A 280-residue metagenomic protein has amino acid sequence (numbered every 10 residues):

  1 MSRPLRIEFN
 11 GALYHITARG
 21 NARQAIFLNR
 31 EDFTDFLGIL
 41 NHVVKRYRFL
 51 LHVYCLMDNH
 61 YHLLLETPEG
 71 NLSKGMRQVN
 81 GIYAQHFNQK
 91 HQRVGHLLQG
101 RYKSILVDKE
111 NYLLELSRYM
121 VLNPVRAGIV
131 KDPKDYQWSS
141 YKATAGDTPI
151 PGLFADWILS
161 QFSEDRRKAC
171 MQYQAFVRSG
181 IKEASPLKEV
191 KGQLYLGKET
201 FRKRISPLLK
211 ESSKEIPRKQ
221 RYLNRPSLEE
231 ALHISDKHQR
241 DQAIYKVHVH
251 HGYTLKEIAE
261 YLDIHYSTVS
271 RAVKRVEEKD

Functional and structural regions predicted by a protein language model:
M1-M57, E66-D280: Short Pro-Cys-Gly-centered "Cys-loop" motif that presents a nucleophilic cysteine in a tight turn
H62-L63: Amphipathic alpha-helical hairpins
